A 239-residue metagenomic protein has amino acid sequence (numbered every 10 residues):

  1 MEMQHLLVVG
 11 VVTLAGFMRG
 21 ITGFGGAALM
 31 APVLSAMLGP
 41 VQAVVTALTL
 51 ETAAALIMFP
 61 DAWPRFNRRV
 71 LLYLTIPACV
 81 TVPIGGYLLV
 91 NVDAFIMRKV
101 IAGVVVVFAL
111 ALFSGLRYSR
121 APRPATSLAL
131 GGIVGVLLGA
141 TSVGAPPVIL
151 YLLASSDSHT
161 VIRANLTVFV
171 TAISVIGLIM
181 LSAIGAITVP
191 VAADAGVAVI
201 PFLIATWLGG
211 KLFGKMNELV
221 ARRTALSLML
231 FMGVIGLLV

Functional and structural regions predicted by a protein language model:
H5-Y73, G135-L138, A145-F202, T206: Small-residue-rich hydrophobic segments that form or flank transmembrane alpha-helices in multi-pass membrane proteins
L6, T46, M97-G103, V220 (+1 more regions): Alpha-helical transmembrane segments
V41-V44, R69, F95-R98, A125 (+2 more regions): Residues that define the loop-to-transmembrane-helix transition and helix capping in multi-pass membrane transporters
A43, I84-L89, A94, R98 (+3 more regions): Hydrophobic alpha-helical transmembrane segments in multi-pass integral membrane proteins
L48, A102-V105, A109, T167 (+3 more regions): Residues within membrane-spanning alpha-helices of integral membrane proteins, especially the hydrophobic core/packing
A55-P64, G86, N91, R98-A125 (+3 more regions): Transmembrane helix exit motif
R123-V143: Hydrophobic alpha-helical transmembrane segments of multi-pass integral membrane proteins, predominantly secondary
W207-M229: Interfacial loop-to-transmembrane junctions
